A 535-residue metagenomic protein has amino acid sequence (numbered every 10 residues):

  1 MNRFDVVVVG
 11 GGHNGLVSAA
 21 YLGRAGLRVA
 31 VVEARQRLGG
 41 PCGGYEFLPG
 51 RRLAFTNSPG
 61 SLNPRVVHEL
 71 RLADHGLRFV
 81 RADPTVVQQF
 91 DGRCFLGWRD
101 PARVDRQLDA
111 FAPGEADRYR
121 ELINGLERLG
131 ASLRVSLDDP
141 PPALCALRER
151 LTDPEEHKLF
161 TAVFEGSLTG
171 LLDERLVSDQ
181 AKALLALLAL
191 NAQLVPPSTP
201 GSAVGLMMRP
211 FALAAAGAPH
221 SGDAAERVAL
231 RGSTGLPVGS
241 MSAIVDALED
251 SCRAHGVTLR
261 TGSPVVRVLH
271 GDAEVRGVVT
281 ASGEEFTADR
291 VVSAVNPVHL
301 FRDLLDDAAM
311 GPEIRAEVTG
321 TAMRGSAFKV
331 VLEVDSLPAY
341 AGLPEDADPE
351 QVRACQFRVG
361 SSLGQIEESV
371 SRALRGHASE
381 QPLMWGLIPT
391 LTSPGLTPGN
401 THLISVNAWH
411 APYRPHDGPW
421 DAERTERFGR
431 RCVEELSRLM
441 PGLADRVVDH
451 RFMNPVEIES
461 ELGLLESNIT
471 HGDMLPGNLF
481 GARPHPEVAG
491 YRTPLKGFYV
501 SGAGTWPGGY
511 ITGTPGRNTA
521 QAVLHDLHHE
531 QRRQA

Functional and structural regions predicted by a protein language model:
M1-V6, R24-A25, G481, H485-P486 (+1 more regions): Extreme N-terminal leader/targeting segments of oxidoreductases
N2-V135, H471-D473, G477: N-terminal glycine-rich phosphate/pyrophosphate-binding loop and immediately adjacent elements
A112-E115, L337-P338, A373-Q381, T397 (+1 more regions): Flavin-binding catalytic cores
E127-H255, L464-L479: Active-site/ligand-binding neighborhood in enzyme catalytic cores
S178, K182-V195, S379-L387, G442-W506: A glycine-rich dinucleotide-binding beta-alpha-beta segment and adjacent secondary-structure elements that constitute
P237, P264-T397: Mid-domain catalytic core of redox enzymes that form a hydrophobic substrate pocket/lid adjacent to a catalytic redox
C252-V265: A conserved beta-strand/loop element that lines the FAD pocket in flavoprotein oxidoreductases
A503-L524: A conserved FAD-binding loop/helix module that cradles the flavin
